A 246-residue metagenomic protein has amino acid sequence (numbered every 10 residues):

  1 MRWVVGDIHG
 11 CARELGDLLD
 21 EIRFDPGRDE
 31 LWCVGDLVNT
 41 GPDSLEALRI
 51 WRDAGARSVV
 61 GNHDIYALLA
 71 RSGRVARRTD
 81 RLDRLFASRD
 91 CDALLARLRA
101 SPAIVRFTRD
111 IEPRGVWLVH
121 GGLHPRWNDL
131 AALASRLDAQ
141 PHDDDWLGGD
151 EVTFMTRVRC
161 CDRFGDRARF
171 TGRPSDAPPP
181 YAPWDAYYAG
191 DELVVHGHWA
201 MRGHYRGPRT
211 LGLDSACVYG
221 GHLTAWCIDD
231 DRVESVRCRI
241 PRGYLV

Functional and structural regions predicted by a protein language model:
M1-I50: N-terminal active-site segment of His-dependent metallophosphoesterases
R2-H9, V116-G122, L211-L213: Active-site-proximal beta-strand elements of phosphoester/diester hydrolases
D7, D36, W51, G61-N62 (+5 more regions): Divalent metal-coordination and catalytic microenvironments
H9-G10, N39, I65, L123 (+2 more regions): Short, glycine/acidic-enriched loop or turn micro-motifs at the edges of active sites
R23, R49-W51, V105-E112, W184-A189 (+1 more regions): A short acidic-Thr-Gly-centered motif at the start of a beta-strand
D29-G35, R77-D83, D162-R173: Short, basic, glycine/proline-bearing loop/turn elements
L45-R157: Active-site neighborhood of divalent metal-dependent phosphoester bond hydrolases
H124, N128, A132-V246: Acidic, His/Gly-rich catalytic cores of divalent-metal-dependent hydrolytic chemistry
